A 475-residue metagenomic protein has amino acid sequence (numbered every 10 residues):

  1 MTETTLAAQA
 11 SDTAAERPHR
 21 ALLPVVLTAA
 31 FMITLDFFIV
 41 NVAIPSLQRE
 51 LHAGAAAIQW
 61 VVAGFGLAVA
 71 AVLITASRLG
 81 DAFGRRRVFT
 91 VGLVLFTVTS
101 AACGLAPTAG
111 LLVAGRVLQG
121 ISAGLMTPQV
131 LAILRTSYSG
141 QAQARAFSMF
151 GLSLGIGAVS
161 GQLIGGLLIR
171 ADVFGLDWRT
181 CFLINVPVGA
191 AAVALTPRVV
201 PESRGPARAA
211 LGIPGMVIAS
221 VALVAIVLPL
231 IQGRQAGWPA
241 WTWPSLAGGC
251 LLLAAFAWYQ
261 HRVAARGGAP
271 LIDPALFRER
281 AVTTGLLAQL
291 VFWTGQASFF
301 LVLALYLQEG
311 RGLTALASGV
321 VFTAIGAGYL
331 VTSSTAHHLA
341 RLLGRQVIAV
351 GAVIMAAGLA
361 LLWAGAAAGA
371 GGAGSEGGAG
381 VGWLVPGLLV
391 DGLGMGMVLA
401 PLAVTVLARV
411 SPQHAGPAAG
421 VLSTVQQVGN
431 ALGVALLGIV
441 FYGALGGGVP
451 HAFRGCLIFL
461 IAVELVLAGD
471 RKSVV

Functional and structural regions predicted by a protein language model:
T2-A194, W363: Transmembrane-helix bundle of Major Facilitator Superfamily
H19-V42, L51, W241-S245, L252 (+1 more regions): 12-transmembrane solute porter fold
S46, R78, A82-F83, L105 (+12 more regions): Membrane-interface helix caps of multi-pass small-molecule transporters
R49, A56, D81-A82, G104-P107 (+8 more regions): Membrane-helix boundary and inter-helical linker elements of multi-pass secondary transporters
A76, V98-A106, A171-D172, L195-V200 (+9 more regions): Helix-loop junctions at the membrane-solvent interface of multi-pass transporters, primarily the C-terminal
L95-L105, L118, S122, V188-L195 (+5 more regions): Transmembrane-helix signature of multi-pass solute transporters
P128, M149, L154, A158-G166 (+4 more regions): Glycine/proline-centered helix-kink
A171-L287, G295, L313-T314, V320-V321 (+2 more regions): Hydrophobic transmembrane-helix bundles of small-molecule transporters
